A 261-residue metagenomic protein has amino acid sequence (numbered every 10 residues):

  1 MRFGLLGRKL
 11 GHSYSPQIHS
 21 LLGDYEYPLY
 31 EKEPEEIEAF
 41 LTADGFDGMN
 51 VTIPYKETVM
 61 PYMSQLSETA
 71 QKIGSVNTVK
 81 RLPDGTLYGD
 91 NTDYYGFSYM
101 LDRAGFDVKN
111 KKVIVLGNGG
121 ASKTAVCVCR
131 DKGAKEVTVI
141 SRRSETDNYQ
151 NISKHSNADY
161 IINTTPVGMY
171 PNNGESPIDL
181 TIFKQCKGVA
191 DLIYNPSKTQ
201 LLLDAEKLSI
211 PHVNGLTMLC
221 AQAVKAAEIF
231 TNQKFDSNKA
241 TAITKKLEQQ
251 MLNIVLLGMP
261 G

Functional and structural regions predicted by a protein language model:
M1-G4, M251-N253: Extreme N-terminal starter segment of soluble prokaryotic enzymes
R2-A104, P196-K198, D204, L208 (+1 more regions): Phosphate/diphosphate ligand-binding glycine-rich loop within oxidoreductases
G7, N91-Y94, L101-D102, N110-R130 (+2 more regions): Glycine-rich adenosine-cofactor-binding loop
F106-K111, K184-Q185, Q250: Short helix-loop-beta connector
K132-N148: NAD(P)-binding Rossmann-fold cofactor-contacting core
D147-H212: Rossmann-like adenosine-cofactor binding region
L192-L252, L256: Adenosine-phosphate binding glycine-rich loop
G261: Walker A (P-loop) phosphate-binding loop of P-loop NTPases
